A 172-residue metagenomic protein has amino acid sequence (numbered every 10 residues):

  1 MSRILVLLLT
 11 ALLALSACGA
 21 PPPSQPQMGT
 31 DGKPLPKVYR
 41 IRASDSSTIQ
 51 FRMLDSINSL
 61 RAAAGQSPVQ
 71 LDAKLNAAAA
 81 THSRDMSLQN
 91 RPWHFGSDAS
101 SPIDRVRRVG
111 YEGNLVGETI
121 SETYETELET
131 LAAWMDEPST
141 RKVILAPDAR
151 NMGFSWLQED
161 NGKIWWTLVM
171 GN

Functional and structural regions predicted by a protein language model:
M1-F95, R108, L128-E129, K142 (+1 more regions): N-terminal targeting leaders of exported, membrane, and organelle-targeted proteins
P92-T119: Surface/interface-facing alpha-helical segments and adjacent flexible terminal/loop regions used for partner/assembly
N114-E122, A133, N151-G153, W166-V169: Structural recognition of the beta-strand scaffold that forms the well-ordered cores of secreted hydrolase catalytic
